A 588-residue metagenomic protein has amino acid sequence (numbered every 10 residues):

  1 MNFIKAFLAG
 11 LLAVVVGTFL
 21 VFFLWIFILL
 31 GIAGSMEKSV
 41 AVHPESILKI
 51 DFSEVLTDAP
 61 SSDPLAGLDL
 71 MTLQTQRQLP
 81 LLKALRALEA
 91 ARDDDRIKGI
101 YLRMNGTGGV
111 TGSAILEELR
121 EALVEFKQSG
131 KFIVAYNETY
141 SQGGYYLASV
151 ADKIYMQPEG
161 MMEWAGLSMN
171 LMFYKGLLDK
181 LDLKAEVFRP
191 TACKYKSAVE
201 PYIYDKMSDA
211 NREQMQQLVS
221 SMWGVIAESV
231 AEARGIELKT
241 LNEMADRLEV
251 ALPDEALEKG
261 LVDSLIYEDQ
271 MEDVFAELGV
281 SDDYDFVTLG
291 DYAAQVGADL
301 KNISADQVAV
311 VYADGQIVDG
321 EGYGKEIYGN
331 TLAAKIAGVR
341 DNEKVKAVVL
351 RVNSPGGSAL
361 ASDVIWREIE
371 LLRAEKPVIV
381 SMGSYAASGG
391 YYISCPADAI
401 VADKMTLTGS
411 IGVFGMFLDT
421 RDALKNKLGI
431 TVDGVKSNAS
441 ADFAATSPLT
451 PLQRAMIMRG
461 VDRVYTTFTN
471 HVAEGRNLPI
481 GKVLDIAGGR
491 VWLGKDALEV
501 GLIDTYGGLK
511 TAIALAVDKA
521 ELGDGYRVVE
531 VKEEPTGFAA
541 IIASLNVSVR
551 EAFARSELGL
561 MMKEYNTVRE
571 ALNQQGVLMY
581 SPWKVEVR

Functional and structural regions predicted by a protein language model:
N2-A41, E45: N-terminal type II signal-anchor transmembrane helix that functions as the membrane-insertion/stop-transfer segment
S39-A41, S46-L171, L300-A423: Cleft-lining beta-strand/loop regions that shape enzyme active-site pockets
L171, K175-A276, R421-K519: Charged, glycine-interspersed solvent-exposed loop segments at helix/strand-loop junctions that cap or gate access
E232-A233, D263-Q307, F414, T469-G475 (+1 more regions): C-terminal long alpha-helix characteristic of the crotonase
S281-V287, A402-D403, T431-K436, G481-K482 (+1 more regions): Acidic/polar loop patches that form or flank catalytic/metal-binding clefts of enzymes that bind anionic ligands
I303-V308, Y312-K344, G460, K532-R588: Intrinsic disorder and flexible/low-complexity segments
Y312-G315, V352-S354, M382-S384, K404-T406 (+8 more regions): Active-site proximal loops enriched in glycine and acidic residues that flank catalytic Cys/His/Asp and coordinate
A359-V364, D496-E499, I541-S544: Short glycine/threonine-rich loop-to-helix capping motif typified by GTGT followed within a few residues by an Asp-Pro
